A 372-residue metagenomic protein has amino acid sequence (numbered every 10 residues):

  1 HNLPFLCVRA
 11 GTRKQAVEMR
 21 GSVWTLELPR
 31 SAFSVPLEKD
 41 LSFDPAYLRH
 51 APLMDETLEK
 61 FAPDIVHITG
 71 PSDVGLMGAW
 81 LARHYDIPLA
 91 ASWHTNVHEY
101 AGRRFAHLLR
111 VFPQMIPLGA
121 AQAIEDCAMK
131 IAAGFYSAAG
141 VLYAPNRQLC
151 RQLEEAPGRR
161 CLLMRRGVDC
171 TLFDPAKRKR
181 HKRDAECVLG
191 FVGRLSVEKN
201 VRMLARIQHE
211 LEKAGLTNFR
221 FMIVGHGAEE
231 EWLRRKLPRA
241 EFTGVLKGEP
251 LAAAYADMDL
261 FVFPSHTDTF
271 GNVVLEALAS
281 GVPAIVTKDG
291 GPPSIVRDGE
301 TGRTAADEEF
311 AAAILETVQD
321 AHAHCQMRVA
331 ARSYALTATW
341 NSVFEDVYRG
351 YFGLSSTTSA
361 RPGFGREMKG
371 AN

Functional and structural regions predicted by a protein language model:
G11, Q148, G167: Carbohydrate-associated surface elements
H84, I116-V141: Membrane-proximal helix-turn-helix segments that form the acceptor-binding/catalytic region of lipid-linked
Y143, K182-H209, A305: Conserved donor-binding/catalytic core segment of Leloir-type glycosyltransferases
V245-L246, A253-M258, V347: Short alpha-helical donor nucleotide-sugar binding micro-motif in glycosyltransferases
K247, H266: Aromatic "clamp/platform" in nucleotide-sugar-dependent glycosyltransferases that forms part of the donor/acceptor
V274, P283-T287: Short hydrophobic beta-strand element within catalytic cores of glycosyltransferases and related nucleotide-activated
R297-E308, E316-H322: Conserved acidic donor-binding segment of nucleotide-sugar-dependent glycosyltransferases
A323-T337: A short, well-ordered alpha-helix in the C-terminal region of glycosyltransferases
